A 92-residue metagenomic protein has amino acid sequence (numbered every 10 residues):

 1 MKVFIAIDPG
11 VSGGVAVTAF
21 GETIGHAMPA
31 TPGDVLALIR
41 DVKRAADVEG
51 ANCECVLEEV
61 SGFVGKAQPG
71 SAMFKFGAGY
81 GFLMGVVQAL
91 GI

Functional and structural regions predicted by a protein language model:
M1-I92: Phosphate- and other anionic-substrate recognition elements at nucleic-acid/protein interfaces
